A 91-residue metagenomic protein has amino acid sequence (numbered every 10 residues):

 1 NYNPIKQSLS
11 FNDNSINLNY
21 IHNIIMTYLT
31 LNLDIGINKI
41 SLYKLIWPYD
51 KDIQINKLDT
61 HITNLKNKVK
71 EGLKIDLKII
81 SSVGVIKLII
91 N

Functional and structural regions predicted by a protein language model:
N1-T27, L88-N91: A structural micro-motif at secondary-structure boundaries
Y2, N17, T60-N91: DNA-binding patch around the recognition helix
K6, I46, V83: Short, histidine-centered active-site or binding-site loop motifs used for metal coordination, general acid-base
Q7, L42, L65: Short hydrophobic/aromatic patches on the structural cores and recognition surfaces of FHA
S15-L18, N23-T60, V69-L73: Positively charged, aromatic-enriched patches within helix-turn-helix-type DNA-binding elements, predominantly
